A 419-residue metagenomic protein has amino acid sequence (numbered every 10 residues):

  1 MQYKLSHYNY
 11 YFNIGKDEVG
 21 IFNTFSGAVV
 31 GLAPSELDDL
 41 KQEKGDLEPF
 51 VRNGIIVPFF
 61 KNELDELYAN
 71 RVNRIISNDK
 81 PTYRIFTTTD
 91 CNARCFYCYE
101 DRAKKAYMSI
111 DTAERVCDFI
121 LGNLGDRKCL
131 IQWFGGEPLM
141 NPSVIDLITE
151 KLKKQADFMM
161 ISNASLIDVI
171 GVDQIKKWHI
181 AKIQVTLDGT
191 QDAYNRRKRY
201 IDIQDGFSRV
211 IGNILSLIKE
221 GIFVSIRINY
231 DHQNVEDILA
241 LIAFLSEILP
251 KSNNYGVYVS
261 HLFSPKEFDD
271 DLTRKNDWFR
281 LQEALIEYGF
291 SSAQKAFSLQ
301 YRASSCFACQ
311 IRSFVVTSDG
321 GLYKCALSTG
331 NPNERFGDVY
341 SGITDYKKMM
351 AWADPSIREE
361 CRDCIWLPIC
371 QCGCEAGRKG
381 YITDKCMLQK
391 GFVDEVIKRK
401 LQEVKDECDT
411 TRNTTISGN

Functional and structural regions predicted by a protein language model:
M1-Y3, N254-G256, L262-N331, I369 (+1 more regions): A C-terminal junction/extension of Radical SAM enzymes
L5, T329-N419: Flexible mid-to-C-terminal extensions adjoining Fe-S/redox cofactors in radical SAM and related proteins
L5-G31, D46-R84: N-terminal [4Fe-4S]-dependent radical SAM core
G45-L64, Q310-T344: A broadly conserved sequence feature marking short terminus-proximal activation segments in nucleic acid-centric
N73-Y99, D126-Q132, L139, V316 (+2 more regions): N-terminal pre-triad scaffold of radical SAM enzymes
C91, C95-C98, C306-C309, C325 (+4 more regions): Short cysteine clusters
D101-K105, R196-Q204, G380: Short glycine-enriched, charge-decorated loop/helix-capping segments at active-site entrances that position
E114-Q132, N141-L262: Radical SAM/AdoMet-radical enzyme domain recognition
